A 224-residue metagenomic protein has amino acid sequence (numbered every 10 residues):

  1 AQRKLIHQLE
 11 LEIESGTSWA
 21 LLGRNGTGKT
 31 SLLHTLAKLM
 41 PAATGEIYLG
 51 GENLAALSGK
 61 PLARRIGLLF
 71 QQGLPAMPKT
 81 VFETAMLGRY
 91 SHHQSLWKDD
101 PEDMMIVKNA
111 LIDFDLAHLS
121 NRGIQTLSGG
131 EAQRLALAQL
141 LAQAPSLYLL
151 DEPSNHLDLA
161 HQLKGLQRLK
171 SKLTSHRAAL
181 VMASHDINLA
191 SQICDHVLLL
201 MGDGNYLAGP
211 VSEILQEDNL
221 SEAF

Functional and structural regions predicted by a protein language model:
L22-R24: The feature captures the beta-strand-to-loop junction immediately N-terminal to the Walker
A37: Helix-to-loop junction immediately C-terminal to a conserved catalytic motif
G45-N53, L62: Conserved ABC transporter NBD signature motif
G123-L127, E131: Conserved ABC ATPase signature
Y148-E152: Catalytic Walker B motif of ABC-type/P-loop ATPase nucleotide-binding domains
S184-H185: H-loop/switch region of ABC-family ATPase nucleotide-binding domains
V197-P210: H-loop (His-switch) and adjacent beta-strand-loop-beta switch element of ABC-type ATPase nucleotide-binding domains
